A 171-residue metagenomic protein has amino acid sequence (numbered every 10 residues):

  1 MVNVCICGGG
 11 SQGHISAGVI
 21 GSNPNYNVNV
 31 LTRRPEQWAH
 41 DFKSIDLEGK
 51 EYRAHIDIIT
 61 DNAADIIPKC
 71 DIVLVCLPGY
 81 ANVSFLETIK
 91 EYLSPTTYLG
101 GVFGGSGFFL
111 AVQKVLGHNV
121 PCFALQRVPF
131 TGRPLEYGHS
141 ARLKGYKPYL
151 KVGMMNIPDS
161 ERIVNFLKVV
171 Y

Functional and structural regions predicted by a protein language model:
M1-E51, I67: NAD(P)+-binding Rossmann beta1-loop-alpha1 motif at the extreme N-terminus of oxidoreductases
T32-R34, A63, F103, Q126 (+1 more regions): Residues at the C-termini of beta-strands that transition into short coil/loop
E36-D41, G107-A111, R162: Short, charged/polar "capping" segments at the starts of alpha-helices and the immediately preceding loops
K50-I58, H118-P121: A short helix-to-beta-strand connector/capping loop
H55-K69: Short acidic low-complexity segments
L74-V75, G79-Y137: Rossmann-like NAD(P)(H) cofactor-binding subdomain of soluble oxidoreductases
S140-Y171: Internal alpha-helical scaffold of NAD(P)-dependent oxidoreductase catalytic cores
